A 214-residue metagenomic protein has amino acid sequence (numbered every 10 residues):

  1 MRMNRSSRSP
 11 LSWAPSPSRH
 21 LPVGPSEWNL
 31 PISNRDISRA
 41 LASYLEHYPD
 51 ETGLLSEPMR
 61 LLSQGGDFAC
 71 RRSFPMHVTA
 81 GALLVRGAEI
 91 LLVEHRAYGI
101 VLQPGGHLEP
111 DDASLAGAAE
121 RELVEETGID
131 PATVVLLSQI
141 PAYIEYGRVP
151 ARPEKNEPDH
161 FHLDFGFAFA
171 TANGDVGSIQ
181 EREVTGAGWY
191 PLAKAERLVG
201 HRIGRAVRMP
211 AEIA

Functional and structural regions predicted by a protein language model:
R2-S18: Low-acidity, Ser/Thr- and Arg-rich intrinsically disordered low-complexity segments
R35-L45: Generic N-terminal amphipathic, Lys/Arg-enriched alpha-helix
S43-G81: Acidic, metal-coordinating catalytic segment for phosphate/diphosphate chemistry, firing primarily on the Nudix
A80, A88, L163-F165, T185: Change "...and in nucleic-acid phosphodiester-cleaving endonucleases..." to "...and in nucleic-acid processing enzymes
V85-I129: Conserved Nudix-box catalytic region and its N-terminal flanking loop in Nudix hydrolases and closely related
G128-D175: Active-site segment of metal-dependent pyrophosphate-handling enzymes, primarily the Nudix hydrolase catalytic core
G166-A206: NUDIX/MutT-family hydrolases
